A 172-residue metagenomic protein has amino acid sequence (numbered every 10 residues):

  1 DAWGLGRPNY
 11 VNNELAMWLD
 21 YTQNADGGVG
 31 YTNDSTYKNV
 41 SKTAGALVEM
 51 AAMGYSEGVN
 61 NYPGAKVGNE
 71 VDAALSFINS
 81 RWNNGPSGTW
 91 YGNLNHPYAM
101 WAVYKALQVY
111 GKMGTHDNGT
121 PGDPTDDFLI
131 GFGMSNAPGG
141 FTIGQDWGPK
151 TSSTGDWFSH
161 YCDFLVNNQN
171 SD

Functional and structural regions predicted by a protein language model:
D1-D172: An alpha-helical repeat/solenoid feature that recognizes helix-turn-helix modules
